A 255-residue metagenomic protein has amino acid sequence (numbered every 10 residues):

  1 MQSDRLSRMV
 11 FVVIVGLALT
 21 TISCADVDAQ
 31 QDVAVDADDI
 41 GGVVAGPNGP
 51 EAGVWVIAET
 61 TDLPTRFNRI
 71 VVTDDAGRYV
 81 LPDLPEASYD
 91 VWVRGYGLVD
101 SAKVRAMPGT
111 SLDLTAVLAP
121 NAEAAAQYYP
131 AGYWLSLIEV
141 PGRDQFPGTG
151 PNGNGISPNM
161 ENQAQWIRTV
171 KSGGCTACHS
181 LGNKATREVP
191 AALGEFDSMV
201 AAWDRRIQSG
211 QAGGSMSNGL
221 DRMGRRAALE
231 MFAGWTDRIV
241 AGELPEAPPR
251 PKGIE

Functional and structural regions predicted by a protein language model:
I22-D39, V43-G49: Beta-strand-rich domain onsets/edges
A34, T61-V80: Short, acidic Ser/Thr/Gly-rich low-complexity loop/linker segments typical of extracellular and cell-surface proteins
D38, G46-D62, E86, L135-N154: Short, ordered, surface-exposed loop/turn motifs in non-cytosolic proteins
G42, V56, T73-P82, Y89 (+1 more regions): Glycine-centered loop-to-beta-strand initiation motif
G49-E51, V80-S88, Y96: Short Pro-Gly-centered beta-turn/loop motif in secreted/extracellular proteins
T60-R66, S88-G109: A short, solvent-exposed loop/turn motif at the edges and junctions of modular extracellular/periplasmic domains
S172-N183: The canonical Cys-X-X-Cys-His
G213-P249: C-terminal capping alpha-helices of c-type cytochrome domains
